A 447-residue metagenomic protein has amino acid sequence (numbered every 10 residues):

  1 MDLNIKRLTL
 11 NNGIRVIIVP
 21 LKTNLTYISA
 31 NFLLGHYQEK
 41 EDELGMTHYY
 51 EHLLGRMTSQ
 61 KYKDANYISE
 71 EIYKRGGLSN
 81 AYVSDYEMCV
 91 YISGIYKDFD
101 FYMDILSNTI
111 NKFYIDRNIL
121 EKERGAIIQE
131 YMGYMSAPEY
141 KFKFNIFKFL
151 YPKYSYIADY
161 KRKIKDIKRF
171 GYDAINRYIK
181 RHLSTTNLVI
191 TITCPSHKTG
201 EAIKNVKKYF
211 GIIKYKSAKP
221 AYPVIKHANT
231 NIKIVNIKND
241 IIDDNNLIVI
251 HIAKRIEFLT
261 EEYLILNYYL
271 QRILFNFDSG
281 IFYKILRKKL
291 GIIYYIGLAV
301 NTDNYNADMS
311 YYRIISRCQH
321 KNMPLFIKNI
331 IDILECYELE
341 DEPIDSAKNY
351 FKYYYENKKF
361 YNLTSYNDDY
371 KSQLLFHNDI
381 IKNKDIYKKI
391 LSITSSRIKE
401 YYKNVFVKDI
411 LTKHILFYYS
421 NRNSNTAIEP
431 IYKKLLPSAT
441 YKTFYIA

Functional and structural regions predicted by a protein language model:
M1-T26: N- or domain-start disorder-to-order transition segments that initiate the globular core
K6, L150-K161, K165-K168, S184-F258 (+1 more regions): An aromatic/glycine/proline-enriched structural segment found at the starts of mature extracellular/organellar domains
G13, A30, H48, I72 (+13 more regions): Buried hydrophobic packing residues in well-ordered domains
S29-S93, D159-Y160, I273-A299, N304-D308: M16/MPP (pitrilysin/insulinase) zinc-metallopeptidase core fold and M16-derived inactive scaffolds
F32, I92-Y96, I192-C194, H251-K254 (+2 more regions): Short beta-strand-to-loop capping motifs
F32, T58-Y178, K328-D332, C336-K371 (+1 more regions): Acidic/histidine-enriched segments that form metal/cofactor-coordinating and catalytic pocket/exosite environments
L188-S196, I225, K348-A447: C-terminal regions of mature proteins
V235-I250, R287-Y312, Q319-I330, Y366: A glycine-rich, aromatic-flanked flexible loop/lid motif
